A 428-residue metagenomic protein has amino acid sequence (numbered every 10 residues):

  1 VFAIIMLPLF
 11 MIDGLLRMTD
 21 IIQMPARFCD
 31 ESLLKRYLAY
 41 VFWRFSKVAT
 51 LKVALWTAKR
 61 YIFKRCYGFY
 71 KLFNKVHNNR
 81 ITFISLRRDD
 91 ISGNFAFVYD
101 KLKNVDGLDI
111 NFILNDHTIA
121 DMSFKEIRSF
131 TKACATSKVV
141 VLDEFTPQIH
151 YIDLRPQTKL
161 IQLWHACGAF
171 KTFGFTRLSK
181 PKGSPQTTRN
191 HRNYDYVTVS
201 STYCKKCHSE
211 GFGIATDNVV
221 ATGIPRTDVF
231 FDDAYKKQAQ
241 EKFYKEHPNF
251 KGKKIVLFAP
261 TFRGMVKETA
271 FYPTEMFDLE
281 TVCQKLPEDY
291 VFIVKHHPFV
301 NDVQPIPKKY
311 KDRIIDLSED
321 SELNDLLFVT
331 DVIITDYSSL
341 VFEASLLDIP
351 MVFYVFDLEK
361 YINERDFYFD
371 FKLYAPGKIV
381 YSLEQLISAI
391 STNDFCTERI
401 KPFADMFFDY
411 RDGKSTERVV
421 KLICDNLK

Functional and structural regions predicted by a protein language model:
F2, F10, M24, Y235 (+1 more regions): C-terminal amphipathic helix plus adjacent low-complexity, charged tail appended to glycosyltransferase catalytic
F2-A135, V139: N-terminal pre-catalytic "stem/leader" segment of glycosyltransferase-like enzymes
R80-A234: Active-site and donor-binding regions of nucleotide-sugar-utilizing enzymes
D90-Y99, P225-I306, V380: Conserved catalytic-core segment of nucleotide-activated headgroup transferases in glycan assembly
K125-V139, I293, P298-F342: Donor nucleotide-activated moiety binding/catalytic core segment of transferases that use nucleotide-activated donors
V140-W164, A169, S321-R365: A donor-sugar binding/catalytic signature common to diverse glycosyltransferases and related nucleotide-sugar
E144-T146, S200-Y203, H296-P298, Y337 (+1 more regions): Helix N-cap/beta->alpha junction signal
P307, Y337-F407: Catalytic binding pocket for nucleotide-activated donors in carbohydrate/polymer assembly enzymes
